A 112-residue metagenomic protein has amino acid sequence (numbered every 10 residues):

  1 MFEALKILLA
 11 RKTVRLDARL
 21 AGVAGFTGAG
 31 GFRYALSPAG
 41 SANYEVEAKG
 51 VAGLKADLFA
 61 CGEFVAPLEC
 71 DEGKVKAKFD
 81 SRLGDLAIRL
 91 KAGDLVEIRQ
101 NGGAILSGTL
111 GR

Functional and structural regions predicted by a protein language model:
M1-R112: N-terminal targeting/export leaders
